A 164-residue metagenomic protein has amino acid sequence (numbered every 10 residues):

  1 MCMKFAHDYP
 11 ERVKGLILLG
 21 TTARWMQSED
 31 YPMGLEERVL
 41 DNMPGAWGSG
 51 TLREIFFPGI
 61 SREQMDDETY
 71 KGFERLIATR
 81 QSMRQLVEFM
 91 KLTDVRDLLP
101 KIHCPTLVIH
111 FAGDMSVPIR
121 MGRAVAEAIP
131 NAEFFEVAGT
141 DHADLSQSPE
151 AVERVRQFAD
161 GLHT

Functional and structural regions predicted by a protein language model:
M3, R123-A124, E153: Active-site phosphate/pyrophosphate- and oxyanion-stabilizing loops and adjacent acidic/basic residues in soluble
M3-D8, R12-P44: Flexible "cap/lid" loop of the alpha/beta hydrolase fold
S28, A46-L98: Conserved alpha/beta-hydrolase catalytic His-Asp/Glu region
Y31, P118-M121, Q147-A151: Residues at alpha-helix caps and immediate loop-helix transition turns in enzyme cores, especially N- and C-cap
I102, V108-H110: Short beta-strand/loop motif that positions the catalytic acidic residue of the alpha/beta-hydrolase fold
C104, P118-E127: Short alpha-helix in the alpha/beta-hydrolase fold that links the catalytic acid
G113-V117: Acidic catalytic loop of the alpha/beta-hydrolase fold
A132-T164: Catalytic active-site module of serine/aspartate enzymes centered on a nucleophile-bearing elbow/loop
